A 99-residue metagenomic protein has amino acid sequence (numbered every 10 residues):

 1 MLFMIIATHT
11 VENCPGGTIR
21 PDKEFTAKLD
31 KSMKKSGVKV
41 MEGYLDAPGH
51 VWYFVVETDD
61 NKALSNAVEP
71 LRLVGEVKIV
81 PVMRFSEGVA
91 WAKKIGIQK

Functional and structural regions predicted by a protein language model:
M1-K35, K39-H50, K62, F85 (+1 more regions): Short S/T/G/P-rich N-terminal loop/turn motif that feeds into the first structured element of a domain
T8, V55-E57: Short hydrophobic/aromatic beta-strand micro-patches that form the beta-sheet surface supporting nucleotide- or nucleic
K35, E57-V89: An amphipathic, aromatic/His-enriched active-site/gating alpha helix that lines ligand/cofactor pockets
